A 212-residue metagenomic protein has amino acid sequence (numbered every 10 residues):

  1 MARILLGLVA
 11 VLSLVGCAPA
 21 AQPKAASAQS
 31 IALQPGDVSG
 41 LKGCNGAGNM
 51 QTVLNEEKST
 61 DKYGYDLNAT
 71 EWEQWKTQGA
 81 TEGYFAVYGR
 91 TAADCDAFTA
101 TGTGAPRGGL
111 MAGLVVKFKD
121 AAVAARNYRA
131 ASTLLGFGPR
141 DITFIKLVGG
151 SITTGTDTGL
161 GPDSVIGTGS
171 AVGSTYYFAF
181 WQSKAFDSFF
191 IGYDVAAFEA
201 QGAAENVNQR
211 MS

Functional and structural regions predicted by a protein language model:
M1-L5: Bacterial N-terminal signal peptides that target proteins for export
L6-V11: Hydrophobic helical h-region of N-terminal Sec-dependent signal peptides in bacterial secretory/periplasmic proteins
S13-G16: C-terminal motif of bacterial Sec signal peptides marking the signal peptidase cleavage site
A18-T101, T143, G159, G202-N208 (+1 more regions): N-terminal "mature-domain start" segment
G40, N49-N55, A121-Y177: Short Gly/Thr-rich strand-loop-strand
E82-R129: A short acidic-to-branched-hydrophobic micro-motif
S170-D194: Short, well-structured beta-strand
A185, F189-S212: Surface-exposed amphipathic alpha-helical segments
